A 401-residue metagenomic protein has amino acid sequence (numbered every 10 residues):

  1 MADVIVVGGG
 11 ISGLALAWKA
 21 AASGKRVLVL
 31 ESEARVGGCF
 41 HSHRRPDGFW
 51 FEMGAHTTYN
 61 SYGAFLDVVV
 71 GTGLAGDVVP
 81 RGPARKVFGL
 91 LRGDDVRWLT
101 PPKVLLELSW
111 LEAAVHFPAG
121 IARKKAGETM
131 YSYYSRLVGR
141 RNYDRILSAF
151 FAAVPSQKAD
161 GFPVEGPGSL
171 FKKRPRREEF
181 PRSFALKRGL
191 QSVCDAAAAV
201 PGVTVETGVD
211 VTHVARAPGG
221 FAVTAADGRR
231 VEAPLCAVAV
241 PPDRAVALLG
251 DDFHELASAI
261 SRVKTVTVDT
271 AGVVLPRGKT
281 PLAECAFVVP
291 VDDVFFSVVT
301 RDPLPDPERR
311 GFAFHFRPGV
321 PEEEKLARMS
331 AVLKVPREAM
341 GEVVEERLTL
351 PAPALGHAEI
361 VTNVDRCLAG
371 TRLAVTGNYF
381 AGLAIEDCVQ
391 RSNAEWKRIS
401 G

Functional and structural regions predicted by a protein language model:
A2-V29: N-terminal Rossmann-like FAD-binding beta1-loop-alpha1 element of flavoenzymes
G8, G82, T207-V209, A215 (+1 more regions): Short loop/edge segments at beta-strand edges and connector loops that shape dinucleotide/nucleotide cofactor-binding
S12, R35, D243: Conserved Rossmann-like nucleotide-cofactor binding loop
A21-P46: Glycine-rich FAD pyrophosphate-binding loop
S23, H213-E324, V332, D365: Mid-domain catalytic core of redox enzymes that form a hydrophobic substrate pocket/lid adjacent to a catalytic redox
P46-K124, A149: Dinucleotide-binding Rossmann-like beta1-alpha1 core, especially the glycine-rich loop that anchors the ADP
V87, D95, E107-F221, A233 (+1 more regions): Active-site/ligand-binding neighborhood in enzyme catalytic cores
R301-G401: Conserved flavin/dinucleotide-binding core of flavoenzymes
